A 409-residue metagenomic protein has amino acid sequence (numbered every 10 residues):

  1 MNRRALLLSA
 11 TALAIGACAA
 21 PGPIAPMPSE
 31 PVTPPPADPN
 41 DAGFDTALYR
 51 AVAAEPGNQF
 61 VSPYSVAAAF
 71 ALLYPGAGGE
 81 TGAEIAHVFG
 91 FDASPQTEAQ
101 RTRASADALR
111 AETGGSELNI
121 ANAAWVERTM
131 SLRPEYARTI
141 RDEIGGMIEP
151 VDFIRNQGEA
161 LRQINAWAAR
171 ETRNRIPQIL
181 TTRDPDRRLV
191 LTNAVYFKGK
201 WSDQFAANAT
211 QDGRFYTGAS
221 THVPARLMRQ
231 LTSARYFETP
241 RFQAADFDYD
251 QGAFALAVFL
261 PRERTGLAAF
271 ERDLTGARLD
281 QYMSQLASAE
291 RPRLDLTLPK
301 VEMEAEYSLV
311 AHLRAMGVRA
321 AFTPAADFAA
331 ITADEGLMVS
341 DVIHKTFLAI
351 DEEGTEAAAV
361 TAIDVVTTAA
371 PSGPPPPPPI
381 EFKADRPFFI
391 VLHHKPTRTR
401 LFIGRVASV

Functional and structural regions predicted by a protein language model:
A5-P23: N-terminal export signals
G22-T33: Short, low-complexity, disordered segments immediately C-terminal to signal peptides in bacterial exported proteins
A42-V52: Mature N-terminal segment immediately following signal peptide/propeptide cleavage in secreted/periplasmic
D45, P63-V66, F70, G82 (+4 more regions): Short runs of predominantly hydrophobic/aromatic residues within well-ordered alpha helices that form helix-helix
D45, R241-A244, K345, D385-I390: Short glycine-rich loop/turn motifs
P56, A99-A269, S284-P376: Non-catalytic, conformational "gating/processing" segments within enzyme and secreted inhibitor domains
F60-G78, G82, D246-D248, P378-V409: Feature captures eukaryotic membrane-trafficking machinery centered on endolysosomal pathways and lysosome-related
P75-D107, F215-T217: Active-site-surrounding "flap" and adjacent substrate/cofactor-binding loops of secreted or lumenal enzymes, prototyped
